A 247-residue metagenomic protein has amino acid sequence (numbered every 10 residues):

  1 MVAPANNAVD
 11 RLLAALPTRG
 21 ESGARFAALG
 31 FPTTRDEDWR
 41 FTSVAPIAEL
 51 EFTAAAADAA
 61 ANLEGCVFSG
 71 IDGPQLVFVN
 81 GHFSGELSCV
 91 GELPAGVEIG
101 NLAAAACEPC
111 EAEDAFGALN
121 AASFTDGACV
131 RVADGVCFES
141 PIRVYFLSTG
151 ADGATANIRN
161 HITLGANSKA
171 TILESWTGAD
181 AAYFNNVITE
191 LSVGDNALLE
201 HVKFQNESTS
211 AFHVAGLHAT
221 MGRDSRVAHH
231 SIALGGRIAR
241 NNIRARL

Functional and structural regions predicted by a protein language model:
M1-A118: N-terminal amphipathic, basic helical "cap/leader" segment at the start of enzyme domains
V90, A95, A105-L247: Conserved beta-strand/loop scaffold segments within soluble protein domains that form the structured core and edges
